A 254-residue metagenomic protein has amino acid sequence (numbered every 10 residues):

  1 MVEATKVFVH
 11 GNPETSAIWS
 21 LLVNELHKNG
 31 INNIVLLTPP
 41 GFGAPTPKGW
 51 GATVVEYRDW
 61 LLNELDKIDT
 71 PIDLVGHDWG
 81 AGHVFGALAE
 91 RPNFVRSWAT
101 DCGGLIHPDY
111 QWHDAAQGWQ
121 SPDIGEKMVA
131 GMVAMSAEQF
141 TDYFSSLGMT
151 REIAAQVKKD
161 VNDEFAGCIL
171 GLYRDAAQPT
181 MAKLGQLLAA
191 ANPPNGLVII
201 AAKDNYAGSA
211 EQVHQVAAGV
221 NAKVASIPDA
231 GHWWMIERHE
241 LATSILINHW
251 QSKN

Functional and structural regions predicted by a protein language model:
E3-T46: Conserved HGGG/HGGXW glycine-rich cap/lid loop of the alpha/beta-hydrolase fold
F8, L37, L74-G76, T100 (+1 more regions): Conserved SAM-binding loop
N12, G104, W233: Active-site pre-Tyr helix/loop in NAD(P)-dependent dehydrogenases
S16-I18, F42-I68, I72-V75, W79-A222 (+2 more regions): Flexible "cap/lid" subdomain of the alpha/beta-hydrolase fold that forms the substrate-access gate
T38, G86, E237: Acidic donor-binding helix in nucleotide-sugar-dependent glycosyltransferases
A230-H239, T243: Catalytic histidine-centered segment of alpha/beta-hydrolase-like enzymes
K253-N254: Alpha/beta-hydrolase-fold serine-hydrolase catalytic core, especially in secreted/extracellular enzymes
